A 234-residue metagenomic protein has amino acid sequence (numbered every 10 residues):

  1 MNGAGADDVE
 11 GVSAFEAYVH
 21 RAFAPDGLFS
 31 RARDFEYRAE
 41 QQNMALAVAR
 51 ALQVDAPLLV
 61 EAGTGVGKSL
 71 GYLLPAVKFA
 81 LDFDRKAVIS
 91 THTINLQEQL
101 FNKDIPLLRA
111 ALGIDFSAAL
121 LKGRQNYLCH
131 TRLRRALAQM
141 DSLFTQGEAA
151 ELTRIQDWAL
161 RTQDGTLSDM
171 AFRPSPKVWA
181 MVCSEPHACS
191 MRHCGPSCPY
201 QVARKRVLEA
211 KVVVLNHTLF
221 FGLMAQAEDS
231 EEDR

Functional and structural regions predicted by a protein language model:
N2-R31, D84-K86, S90-V213, H217-F221: A substrate-engagement module of RecA-like helicase motors
D8-V60: Conserved pre-motif I regulatory segment
E40-A47, G71-P75, V202, L219: Well-ordered alpha-helical segments embedded in enzymatic catalytic cores
A49-R50, L70-F83, K103-L107: Walker A/P-loop NTP-binding motif
Q53-P75: Walker A/P-loop
V54-L58, D82-V88: Short, surface-exposed connector motifs at secondary-structure boundaries
A227-S230: Conserved catalytic-core segment of NTP-binding enzymes
R234: SF2 helicase catalytic motif II
